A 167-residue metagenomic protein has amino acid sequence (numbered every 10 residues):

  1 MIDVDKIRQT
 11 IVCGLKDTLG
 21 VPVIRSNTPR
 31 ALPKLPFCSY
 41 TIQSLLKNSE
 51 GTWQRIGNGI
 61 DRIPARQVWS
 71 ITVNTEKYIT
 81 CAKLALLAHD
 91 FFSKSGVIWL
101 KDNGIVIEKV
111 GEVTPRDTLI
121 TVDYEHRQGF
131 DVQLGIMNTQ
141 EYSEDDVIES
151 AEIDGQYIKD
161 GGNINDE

Functional and structural regions predicted by a protein language model:
M1-G59, E149-E167: Small/polar-rich, solvent-exposed N-terminal microdomains that initiate assembly or binding
T10, D17, Q128-T139, E144-V147 (+1 more regions): Positively charged, small/polar-rich N-terminal and surface patches that mediate targeting and assembly and bind
I24, T41, T72, E108 (+1 more regions): Residues in well-ordered beta-strands of folded domains
F37-S39, W69, I105, F130: A broad, low-specificity signal marking well-ordered, structured residues that form hydrophobic/aromatic
N48, I79, N138-Y142: Residue-level signal for secondary-structure boundary sites
D61-I79, L86, E125-I136: Oligomerization/assembly interface segments of phage tail-like spikes and tubes
L84-F92, V147-I148: Short amphipathic alpha-helices in soluble, non-transmembrane regions that often serve as interface/regulatory elements
F91-E141: Acidic-leaning, charged glycine-interspersed low-complexity segments
